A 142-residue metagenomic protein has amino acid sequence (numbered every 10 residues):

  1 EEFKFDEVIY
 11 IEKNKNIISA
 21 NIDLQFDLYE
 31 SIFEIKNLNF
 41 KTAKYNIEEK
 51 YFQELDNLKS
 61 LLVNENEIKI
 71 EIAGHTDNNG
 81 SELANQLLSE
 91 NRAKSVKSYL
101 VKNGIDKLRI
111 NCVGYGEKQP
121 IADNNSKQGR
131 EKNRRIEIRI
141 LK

Functional and structural regions predicted by a protein language model:
E1-K69: Periplasmic peptidoglycan-binding/tethering modules of Gram-negative envelope proteins
A73-K142: Periplasmic OmpA-like peptidoglycan-binding domain that tethers envelope proteins to the cell wall
